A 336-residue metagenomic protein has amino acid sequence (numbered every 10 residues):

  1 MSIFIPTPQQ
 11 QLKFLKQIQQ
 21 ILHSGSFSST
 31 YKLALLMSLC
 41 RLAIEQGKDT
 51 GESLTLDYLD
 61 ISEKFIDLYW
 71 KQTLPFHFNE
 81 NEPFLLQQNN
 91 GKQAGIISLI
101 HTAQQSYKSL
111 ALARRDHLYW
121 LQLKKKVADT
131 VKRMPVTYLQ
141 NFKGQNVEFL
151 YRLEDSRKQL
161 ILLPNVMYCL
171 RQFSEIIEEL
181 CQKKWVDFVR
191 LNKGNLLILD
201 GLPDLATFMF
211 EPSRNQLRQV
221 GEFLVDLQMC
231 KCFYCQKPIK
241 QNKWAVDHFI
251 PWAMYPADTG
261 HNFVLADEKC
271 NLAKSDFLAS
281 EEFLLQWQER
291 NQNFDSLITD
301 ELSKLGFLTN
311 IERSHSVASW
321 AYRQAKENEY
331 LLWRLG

Functional and structural regions predicted by a protein language model:
M1-Q216, E282-N293: Mixed-charge, low-complexity interaction segments
K32, V225-M229, T259-F263: Short metal-coordination and nucleic-acid-contact micro-motifs, chiefly zinc-binding Cys/His arrays
C40, I44-G47, W70, V225 (+4 more regions): Hydrophobic/aromatic-lined pockets within catalytic cores
F210, R214, G221-V225, W252-A257: Short, surface-exposed loop/turn motifs that are enriched in glycine and acidic residues and include a nearby proline
Q216-A245, D267-K269: Short cysteine-rich loop/turn motifs with clustered Cys
Y234-L265, K274-E289: Histidine-centered nuclease catalytic patch
S275, A279-G336: C-terminal structured domain segments
